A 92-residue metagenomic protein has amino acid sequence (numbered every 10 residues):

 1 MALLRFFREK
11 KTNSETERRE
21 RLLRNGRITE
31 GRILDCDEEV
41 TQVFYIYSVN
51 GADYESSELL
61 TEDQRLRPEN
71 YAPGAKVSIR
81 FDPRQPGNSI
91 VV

Functional and structural regions predicted by a protein language model:
A2-V92: Oxidizing extracytosolic/periplasmic lumen-facing domains of membrane-embedded or membrane-associated proteins
